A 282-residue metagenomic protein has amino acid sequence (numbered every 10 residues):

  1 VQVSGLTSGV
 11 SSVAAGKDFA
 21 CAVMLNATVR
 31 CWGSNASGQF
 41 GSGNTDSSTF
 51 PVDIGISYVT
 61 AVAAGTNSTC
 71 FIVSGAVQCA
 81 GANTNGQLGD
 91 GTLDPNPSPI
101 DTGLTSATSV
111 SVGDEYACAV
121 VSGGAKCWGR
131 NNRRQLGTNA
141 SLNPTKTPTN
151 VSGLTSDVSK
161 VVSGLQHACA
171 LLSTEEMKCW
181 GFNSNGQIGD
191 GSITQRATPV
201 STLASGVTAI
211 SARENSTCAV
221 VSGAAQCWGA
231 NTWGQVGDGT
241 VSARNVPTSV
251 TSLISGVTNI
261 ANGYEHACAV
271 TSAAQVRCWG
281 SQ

Functional and structural regions predicted by a protein language model:
V1-Q282: Eukaryote-biased RCC1-like beta-propeller repeat architecture
